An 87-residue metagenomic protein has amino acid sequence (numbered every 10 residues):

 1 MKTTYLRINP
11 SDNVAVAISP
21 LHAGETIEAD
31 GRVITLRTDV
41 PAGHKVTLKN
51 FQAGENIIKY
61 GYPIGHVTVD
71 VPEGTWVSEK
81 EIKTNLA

Functional and structural regions predicted by a protein language model:
K2-A87: N-terminal small-residue-enriched
